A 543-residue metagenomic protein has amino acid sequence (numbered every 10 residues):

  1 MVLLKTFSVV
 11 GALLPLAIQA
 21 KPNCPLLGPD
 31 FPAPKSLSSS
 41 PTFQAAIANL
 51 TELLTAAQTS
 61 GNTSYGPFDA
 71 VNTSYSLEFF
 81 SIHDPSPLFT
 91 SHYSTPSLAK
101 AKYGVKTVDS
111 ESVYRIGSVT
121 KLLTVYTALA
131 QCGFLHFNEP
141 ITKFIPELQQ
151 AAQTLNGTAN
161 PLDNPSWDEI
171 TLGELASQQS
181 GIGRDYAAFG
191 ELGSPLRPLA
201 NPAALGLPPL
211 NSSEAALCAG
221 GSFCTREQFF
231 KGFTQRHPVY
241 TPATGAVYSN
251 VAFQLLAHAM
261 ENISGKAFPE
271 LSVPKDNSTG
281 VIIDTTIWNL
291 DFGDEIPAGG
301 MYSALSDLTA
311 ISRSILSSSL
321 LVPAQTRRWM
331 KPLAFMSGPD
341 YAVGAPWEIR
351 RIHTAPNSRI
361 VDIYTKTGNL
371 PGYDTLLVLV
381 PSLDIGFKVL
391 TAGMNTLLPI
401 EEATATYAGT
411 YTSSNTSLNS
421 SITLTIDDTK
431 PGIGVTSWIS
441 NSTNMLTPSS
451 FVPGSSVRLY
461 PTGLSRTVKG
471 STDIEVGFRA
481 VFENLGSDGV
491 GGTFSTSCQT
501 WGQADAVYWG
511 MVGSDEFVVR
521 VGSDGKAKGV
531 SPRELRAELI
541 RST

Functional and structural regions predicted by a protein language model:
M1-A20: Fungal secretory targeting signals
K21-T107, V113-I116, H136-F137, T142-K143 (+3 more regions): A short, well-structured edge-of-sheet supersecondary motif
A46, L50, L88-Y103, T142-K143 (+3 more regions): Short, charged, amphipathic alpha-helices and their helix-cap/turn boundaries
T59-S64, A70, L172, A267-S272 (+5 more regions): Conserved active-site loop region of the serine DD-peptidase/beta-lactamase
F89, D374-V380, D384-G393: Short, well-ordered beta-strand elements
G104-K106, R115-V119, Q131-S194, T234-P238 (+2 more regions): Active-site helix/loop module of the DD-peptidase/beta-lactamase fold, centered on the serine-lysine SxxK catalytic
Q149-L162, S194-Q235, N277-T286, T462-M511: Surface-exposed intrinsically disordered loops and tails
T396-T543: Peripheral terminal and inter-domain segments
